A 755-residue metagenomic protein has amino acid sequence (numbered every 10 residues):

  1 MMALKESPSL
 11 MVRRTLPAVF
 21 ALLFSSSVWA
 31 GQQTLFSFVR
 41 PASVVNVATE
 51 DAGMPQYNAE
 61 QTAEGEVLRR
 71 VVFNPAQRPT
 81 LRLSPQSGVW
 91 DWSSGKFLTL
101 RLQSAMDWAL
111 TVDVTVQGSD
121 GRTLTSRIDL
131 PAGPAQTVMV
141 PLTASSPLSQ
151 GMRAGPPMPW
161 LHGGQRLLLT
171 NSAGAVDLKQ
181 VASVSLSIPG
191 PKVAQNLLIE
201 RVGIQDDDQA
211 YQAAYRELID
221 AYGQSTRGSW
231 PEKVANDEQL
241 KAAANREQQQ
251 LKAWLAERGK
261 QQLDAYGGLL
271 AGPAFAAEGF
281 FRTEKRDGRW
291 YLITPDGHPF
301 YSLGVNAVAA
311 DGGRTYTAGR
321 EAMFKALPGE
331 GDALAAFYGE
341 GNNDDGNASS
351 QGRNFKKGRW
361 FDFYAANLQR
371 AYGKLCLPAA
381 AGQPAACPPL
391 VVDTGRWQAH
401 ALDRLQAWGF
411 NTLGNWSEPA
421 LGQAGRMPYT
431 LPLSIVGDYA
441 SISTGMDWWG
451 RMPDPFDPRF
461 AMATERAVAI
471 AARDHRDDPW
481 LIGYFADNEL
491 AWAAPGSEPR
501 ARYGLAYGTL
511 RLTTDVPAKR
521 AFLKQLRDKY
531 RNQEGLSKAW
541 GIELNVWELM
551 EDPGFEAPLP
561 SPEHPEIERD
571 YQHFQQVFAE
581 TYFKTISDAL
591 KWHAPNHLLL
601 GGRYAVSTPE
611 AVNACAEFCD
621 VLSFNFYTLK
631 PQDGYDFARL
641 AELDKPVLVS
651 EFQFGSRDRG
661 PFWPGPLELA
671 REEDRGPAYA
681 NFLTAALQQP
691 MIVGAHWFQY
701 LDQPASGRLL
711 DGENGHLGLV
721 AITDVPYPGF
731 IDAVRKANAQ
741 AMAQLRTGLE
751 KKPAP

Functional and structural regions predicted by a protein language model:
M1-V12: N-terminal secretory signal peptides that target proteins for export/translocation
T15-S27: Bacterial N-terminal signal peptides
G31-A214: Beta-rich carbohydrate-recognition modules and glycan-binding surfaces
T111-D113, G151-R153, N196-L198, A214 (+8 more regions): Short, solvent-exposed loop/turn and secondary-structure capping segments
A144-G155, R166-V176, A182-K192, G203-F280 (+1 more regions): N-terminal accessory beta-strand-rich subdomains and adjacent acidic, glycine-rich linkers that precede catalytic cores
W230-G422, A440-D477, H564-P565, R569-Q572 (+1 more regions): Active-site-adjacent substrate/metal-binding segments within catalytic domains of carbohydrate-active enzymes
R286-G288, T294, F300-L303, L377 (+10 more regions): Active-site region of glycoside hydrolase catalytic domains
D658-E668, G707-N714: Histidine/acidic-residue-rich catalytic or RNA/ligand-binding cores of hydrolases and nuclease-related proteins
